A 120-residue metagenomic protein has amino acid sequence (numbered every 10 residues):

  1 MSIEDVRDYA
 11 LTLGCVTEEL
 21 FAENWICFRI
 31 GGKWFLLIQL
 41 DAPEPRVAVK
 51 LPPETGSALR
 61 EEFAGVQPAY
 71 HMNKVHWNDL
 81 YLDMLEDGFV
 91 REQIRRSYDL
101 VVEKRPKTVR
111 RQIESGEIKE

Functional and structural regions predicted by a protein language model:
M1-E120: Charge-dense, helix-prone N-terminal extensions
